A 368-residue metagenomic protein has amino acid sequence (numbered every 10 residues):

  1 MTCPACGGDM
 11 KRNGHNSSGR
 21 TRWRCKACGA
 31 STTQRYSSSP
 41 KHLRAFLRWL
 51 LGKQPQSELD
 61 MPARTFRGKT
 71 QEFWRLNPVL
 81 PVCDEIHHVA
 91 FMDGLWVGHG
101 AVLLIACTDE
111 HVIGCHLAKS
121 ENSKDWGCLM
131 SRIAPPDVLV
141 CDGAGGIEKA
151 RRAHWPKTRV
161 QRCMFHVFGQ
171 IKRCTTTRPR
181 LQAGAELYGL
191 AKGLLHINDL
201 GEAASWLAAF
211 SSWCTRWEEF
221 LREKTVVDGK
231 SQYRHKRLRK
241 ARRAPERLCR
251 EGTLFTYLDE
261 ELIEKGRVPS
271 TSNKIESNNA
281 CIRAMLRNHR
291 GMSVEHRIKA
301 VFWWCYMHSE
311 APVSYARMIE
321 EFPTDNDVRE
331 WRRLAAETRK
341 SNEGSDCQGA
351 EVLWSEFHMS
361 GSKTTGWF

Functional and structural regions predicted by a protein language model:
C3-C6, C25: Short cysteine-rich clusters marking metal-coordination/redox-active sites
G8-K11, T33: Short functional micro-motifs and their immediate structural scaffolds
R12-R22: Short linker/helix segments within small regulatory modules
R22, A27-A45, D137-A144, E148 (+2 more regions): Acidic/histidine-rich catalytic cores and adjacent linkers of DNA breakage/strand-transfer/modification proteins
R24, A30-S31, M61-K157, K274: RNase H-like nuclease fold core
W49-D60: Short, charged amphipathic recognition helices of the HTH superfamily and cognate SANT/SANTA-like modules
C141-A191: Conserved beta-strand -> loop -> alpha-helix junction used to position metal-binding or nucleic-acid-contacting
